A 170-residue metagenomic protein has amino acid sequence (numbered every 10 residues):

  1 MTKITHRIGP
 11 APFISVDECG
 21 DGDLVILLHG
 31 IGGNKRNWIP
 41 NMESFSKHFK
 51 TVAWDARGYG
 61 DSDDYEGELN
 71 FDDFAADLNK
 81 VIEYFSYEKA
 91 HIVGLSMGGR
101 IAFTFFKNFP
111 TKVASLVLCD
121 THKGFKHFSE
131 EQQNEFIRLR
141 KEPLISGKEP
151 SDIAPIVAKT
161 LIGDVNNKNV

Functional and structural regions predicted by a protein language model:
M1-I26, K47-F49, E88, L118 (+1 more regions): Alpha/beta-hydrolase fold catalytic core
P12, D17, I39-K47, V52-V93 (+2 more regions): Active-site loop/oxyanion-hole signature of alpha/beta-hydrolase fold enzymes
G22, G30-G33, S96: Active-site glycine-rich loops that stabilize anionic/oxyanionic intermediates across multiple enzyme folds
L28, W54-A56, C119: Alpha/beta-hydrolase
N34-R36, F125: Short substrate-entry loop that stabilizes the transition state in hydrolases
G58, H122-F125, G163-D164: Short "lid" loop at the C-terminus of a central beta-strand within the Rossmann-like core of SAM-dependent
Y84-H127: Conserved hydrolase catalytic core segment
F128-N134, I145-V170: Conserved alpha/beta-hydrolase catalytic His-Asp/Glu region
